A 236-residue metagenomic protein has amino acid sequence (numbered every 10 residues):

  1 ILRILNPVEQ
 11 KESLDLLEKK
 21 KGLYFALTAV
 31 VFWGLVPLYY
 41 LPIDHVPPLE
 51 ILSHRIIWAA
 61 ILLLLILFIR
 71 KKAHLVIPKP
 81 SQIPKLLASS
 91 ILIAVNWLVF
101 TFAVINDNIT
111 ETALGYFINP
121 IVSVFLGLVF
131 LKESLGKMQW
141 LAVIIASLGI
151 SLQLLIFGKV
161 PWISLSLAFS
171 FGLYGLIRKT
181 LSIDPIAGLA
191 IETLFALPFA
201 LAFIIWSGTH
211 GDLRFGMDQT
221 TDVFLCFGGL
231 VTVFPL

Functional and structural regions predicted by a protein language model:
L2-E50, S151-T180, D222-V223, L230: Glycine-/small-residue-enriched transmembrane alpha-helix faces in small-molecule transporters and effluxers
K21-A29, L75-V99, W162-S166, D212-F234: Loop-to-transmembrane-helix transition segments
L38-P48, L75, I105-N108, I150 (+1 more regions): Membrane-interface helix termini and inter-helical loops of multi-pass transporters
I43, I51, R55, A103-V104 (+3 more regions): Hydrophobic/aromatic residues within transmembrane alpha-helices of multi-pass small-molecule transporters
H45-E50, L98-Y116, L236: Structural motif at transmembrane-helix junctions in multi-pass transporters
H45-V95, S170, I191-S207: Transmembrane alpha-helices of multi-pass small-molecule transport proteins
L63, M138-L154, L167: Hydrophobic transmembrane alpha-helices of multi-pass small-molecule transport proteins
F100-F102, N119-L141: C-terminal transmembrane-helix exit sites in multi-pass transporters
